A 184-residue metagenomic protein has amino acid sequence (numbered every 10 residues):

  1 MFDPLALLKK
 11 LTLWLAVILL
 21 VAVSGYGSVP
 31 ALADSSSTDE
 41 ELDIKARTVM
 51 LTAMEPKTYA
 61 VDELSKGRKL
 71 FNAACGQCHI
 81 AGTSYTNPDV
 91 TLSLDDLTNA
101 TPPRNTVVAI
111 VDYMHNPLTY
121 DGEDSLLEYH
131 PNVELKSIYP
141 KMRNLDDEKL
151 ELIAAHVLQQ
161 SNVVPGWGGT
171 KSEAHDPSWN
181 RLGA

Functional and structural regions predicted by a protein language model:
F2-L15: Bacterial N-terminal signal peptides that target proteins for export
L20-P30: C-terminal segment of classical bacterial N-terminal signal peptides
S35-L70: Electrostatic cytochrome c docking/interface patches
G67, F71-G82, I153-V157: The canonical Cys-X-X-Cys-His
I80-Y113: Gly/Gly-Pro-rich "capping" loops immediately C-terminal to redox-active cysteine motifs in periplasmic/lumenal
N87-D95, H115-E148, E173: Axial heme c-ligation environment in periplasmic c-type cytochrome domains
P103-V111, H115, D147-L158: An amphipathic alpha-helix signature
V163-A184: Short, low-complexity, Pro/Ser/Thr/Gly-rich segments in the mature regions of secreted, periplasmic
